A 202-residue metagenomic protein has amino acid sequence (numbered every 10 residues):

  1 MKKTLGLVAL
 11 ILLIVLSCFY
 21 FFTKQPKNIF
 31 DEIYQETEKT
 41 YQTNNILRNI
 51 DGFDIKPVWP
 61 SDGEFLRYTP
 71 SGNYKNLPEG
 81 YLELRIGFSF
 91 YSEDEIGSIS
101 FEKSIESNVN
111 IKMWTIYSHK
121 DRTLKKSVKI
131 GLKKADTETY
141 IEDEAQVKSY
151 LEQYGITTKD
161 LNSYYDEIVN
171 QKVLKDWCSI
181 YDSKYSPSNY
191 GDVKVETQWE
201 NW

Functional and structural regions predicted by a protein language model:
T4, A9, T43, A135 (+1 more regions): A sequence-composition feature that detects small, non-aromatic residues
T4-F22: Hydrophobic membrane-insertion alpha-helices, especially the h-region of bacterial N-terminal signal peptides
C18-N110: N-terminal export/targeting and maturation segments
P70-W202: Extracytoplasmic electrostatic interaction patches
